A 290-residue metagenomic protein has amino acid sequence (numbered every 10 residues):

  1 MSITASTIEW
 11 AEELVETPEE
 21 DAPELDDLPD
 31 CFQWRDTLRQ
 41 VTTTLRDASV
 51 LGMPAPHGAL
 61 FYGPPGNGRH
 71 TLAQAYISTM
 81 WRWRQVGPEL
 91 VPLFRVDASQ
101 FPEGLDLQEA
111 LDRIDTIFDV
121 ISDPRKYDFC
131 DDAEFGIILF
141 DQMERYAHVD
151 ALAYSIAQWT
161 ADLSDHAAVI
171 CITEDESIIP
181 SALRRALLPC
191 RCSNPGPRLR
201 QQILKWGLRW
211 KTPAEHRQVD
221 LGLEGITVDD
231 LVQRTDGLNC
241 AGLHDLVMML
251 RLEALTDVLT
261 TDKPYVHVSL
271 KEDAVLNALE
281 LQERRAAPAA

Functional and structural regions predicted by a protein language model:
M1-S2, V169: Accessible peptide chain termini
S2-P23, S181, P197-A290: C-terminal alpha-helical "lid" subdomain
P23-L221: Walker A/P-loop NTP-binding motif of AAA+ ATPase domains
